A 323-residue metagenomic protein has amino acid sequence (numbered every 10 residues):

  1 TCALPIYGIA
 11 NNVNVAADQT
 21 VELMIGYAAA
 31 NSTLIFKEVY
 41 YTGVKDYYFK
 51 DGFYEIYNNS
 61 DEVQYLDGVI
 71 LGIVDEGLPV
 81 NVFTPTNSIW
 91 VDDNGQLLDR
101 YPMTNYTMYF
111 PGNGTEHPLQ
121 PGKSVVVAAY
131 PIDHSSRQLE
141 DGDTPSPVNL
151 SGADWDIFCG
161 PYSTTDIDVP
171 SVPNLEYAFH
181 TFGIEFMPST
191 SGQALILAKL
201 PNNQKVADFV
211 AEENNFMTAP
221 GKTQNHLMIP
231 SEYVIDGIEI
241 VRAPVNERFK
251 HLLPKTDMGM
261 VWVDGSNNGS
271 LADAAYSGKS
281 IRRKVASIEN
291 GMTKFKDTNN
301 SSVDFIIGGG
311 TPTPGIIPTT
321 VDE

Functional and structural regions predicted by a protein language model:
C2-L4: Short, small-residue-biased leader/transition segments that mark boundaries at the very start of proteins
I6-G52, Y57-D61, G68-G72, E76-Q120 (+1 more regions): Intrinsically disordered, low-complexity linkers and terminal tails enriched in Ser/Thr/Pro/Gly with interspersed basic
